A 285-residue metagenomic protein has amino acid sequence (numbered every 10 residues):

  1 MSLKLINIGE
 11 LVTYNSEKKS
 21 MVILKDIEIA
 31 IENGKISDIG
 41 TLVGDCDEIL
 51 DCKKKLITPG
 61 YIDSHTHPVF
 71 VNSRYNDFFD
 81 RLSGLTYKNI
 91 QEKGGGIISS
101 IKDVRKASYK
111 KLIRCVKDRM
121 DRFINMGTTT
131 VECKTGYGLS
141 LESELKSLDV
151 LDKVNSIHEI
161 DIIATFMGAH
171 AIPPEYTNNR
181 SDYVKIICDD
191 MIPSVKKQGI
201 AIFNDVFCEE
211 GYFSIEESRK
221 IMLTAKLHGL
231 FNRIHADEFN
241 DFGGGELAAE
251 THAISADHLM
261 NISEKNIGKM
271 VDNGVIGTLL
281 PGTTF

Functional and structural regions predicted by a protein language model:
M1-V43: N-terminal metal-binding scaffold of metallo-dependent hydrolase/deaminase domains
K4, D47-D51: Conserved beta-strand scaffold positions in the cores of enzyme catalytic domains, especially in NTP/NDP-utilizing
I8, I29, G34, K54 (+8 more regions): Divalent metal-coordination and catalytic microenvironments
K53-C115: Metal-associated gating/positioning segment near the N- to mid-region
S100-C115, T129-F242: Metal-coordinating catalytic core of metallo-dependent amide/deamination hydrolases
C115-R122: Glycine-rich phosphate-binding loops of nucleotide-dependent enzymes
F231-N232, D241-F285: Active-site-adjacent C-terminal substructures of enzyme catalytic domains
